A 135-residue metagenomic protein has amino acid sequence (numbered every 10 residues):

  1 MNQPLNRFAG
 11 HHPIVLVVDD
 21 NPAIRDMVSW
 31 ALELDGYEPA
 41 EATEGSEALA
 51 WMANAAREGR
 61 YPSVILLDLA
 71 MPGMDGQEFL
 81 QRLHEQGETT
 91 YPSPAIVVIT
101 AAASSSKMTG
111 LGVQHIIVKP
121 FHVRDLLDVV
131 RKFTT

Functional and structural regions predicted by a protein language model:
M1-L16, P22, D26, R57-G59 (+2 more regions): Non-catalytic signal-transmission and effector/linker regions of two-component phosphorelay proteins
V18-D19, A42, I65, I99-T100: Conserved sequence signature across two-component system core domains
D26-L34: Charged docking surfaces used in two-component/phosphorelay signaling
E41-N54, G76: Helix N-cap/capping motif at the beta->alpha junctions
A50, Q77-Y91: Short amphipathic alpha-helix used as the core "switch/output" element in two-component signaling
D68: Active-site residues of response regulator receiver
M71: Receiver (REC) domain active-site loop signature in two-component systems and cognate sites in sensor histidine kinases
E78, Y91-P94, A101-V118, R124 (+1 more regions): Alpha4 helix (beta4-alpha4-beta5 surface) of REC/receiver domains from two-component response regulators
